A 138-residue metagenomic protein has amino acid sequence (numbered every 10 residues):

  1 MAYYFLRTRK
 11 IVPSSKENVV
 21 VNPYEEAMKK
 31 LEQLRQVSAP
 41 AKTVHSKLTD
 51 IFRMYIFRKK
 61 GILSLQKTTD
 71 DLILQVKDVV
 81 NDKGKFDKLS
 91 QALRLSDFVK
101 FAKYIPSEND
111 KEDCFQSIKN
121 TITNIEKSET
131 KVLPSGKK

Functional and structural regions predicted by a protein language model:
M1-A41, S128-K138: Hydrophobic, helix-length membrane anchors
E32-K138: Membrane-proximal, non-transmembrane interaction modules that couple membrane proteins to downstream assemblies
